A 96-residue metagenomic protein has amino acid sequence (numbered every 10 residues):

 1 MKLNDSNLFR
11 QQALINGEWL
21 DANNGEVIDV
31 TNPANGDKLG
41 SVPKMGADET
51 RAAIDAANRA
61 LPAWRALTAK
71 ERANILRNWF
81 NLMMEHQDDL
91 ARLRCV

Functional and structural regions predicted by a protein language model:
M1-S41, N74-N78: Terminal low-complexity tails and localization/encapsulation signals of metabolic enzymes
L39-V96: Glycine-rich loop-to-alpha-helix module at the N-terminal edge of alpha/beta enzyme cores
